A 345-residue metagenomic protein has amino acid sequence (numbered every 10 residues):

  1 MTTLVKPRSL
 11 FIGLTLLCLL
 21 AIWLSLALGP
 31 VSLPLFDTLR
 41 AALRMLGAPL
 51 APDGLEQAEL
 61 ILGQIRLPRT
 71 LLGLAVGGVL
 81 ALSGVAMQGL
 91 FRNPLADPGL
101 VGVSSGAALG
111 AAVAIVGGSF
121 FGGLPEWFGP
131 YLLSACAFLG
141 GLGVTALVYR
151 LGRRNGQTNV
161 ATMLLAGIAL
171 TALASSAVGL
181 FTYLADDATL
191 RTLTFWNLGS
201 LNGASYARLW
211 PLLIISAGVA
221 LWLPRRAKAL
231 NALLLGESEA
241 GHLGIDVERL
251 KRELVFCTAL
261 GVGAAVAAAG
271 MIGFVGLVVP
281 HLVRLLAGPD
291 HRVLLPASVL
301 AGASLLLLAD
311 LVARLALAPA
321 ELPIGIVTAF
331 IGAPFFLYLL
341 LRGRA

Functional and structural regions predicted by a protein language model:
M1-A345: Alpha-helical transmembrane segments in inner-membrane proteins
